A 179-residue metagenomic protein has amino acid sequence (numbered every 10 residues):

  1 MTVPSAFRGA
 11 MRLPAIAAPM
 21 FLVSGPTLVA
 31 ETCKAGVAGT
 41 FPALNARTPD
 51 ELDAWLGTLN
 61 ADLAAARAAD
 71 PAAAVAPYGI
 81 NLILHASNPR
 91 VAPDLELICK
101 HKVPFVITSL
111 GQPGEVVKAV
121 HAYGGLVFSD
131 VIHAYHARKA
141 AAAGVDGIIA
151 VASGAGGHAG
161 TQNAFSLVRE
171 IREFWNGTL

Functional and structural regions predicted by a protein language model:
M1-T178: Active-site entrance/lid segments in N-terminal catalytic domains of soluble metabolic enzymes
